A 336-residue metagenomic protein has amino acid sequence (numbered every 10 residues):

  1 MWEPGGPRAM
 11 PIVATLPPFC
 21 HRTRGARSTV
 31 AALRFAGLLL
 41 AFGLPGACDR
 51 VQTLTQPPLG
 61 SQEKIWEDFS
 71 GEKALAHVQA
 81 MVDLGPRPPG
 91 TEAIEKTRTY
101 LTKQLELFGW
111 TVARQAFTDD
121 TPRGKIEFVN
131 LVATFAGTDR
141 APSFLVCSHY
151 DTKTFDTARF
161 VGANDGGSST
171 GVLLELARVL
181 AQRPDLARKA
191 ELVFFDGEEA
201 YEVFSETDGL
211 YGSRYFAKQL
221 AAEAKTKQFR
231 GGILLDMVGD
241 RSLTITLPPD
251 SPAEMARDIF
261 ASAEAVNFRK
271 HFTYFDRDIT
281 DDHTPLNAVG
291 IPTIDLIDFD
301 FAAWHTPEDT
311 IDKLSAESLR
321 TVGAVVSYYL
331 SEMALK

Functional and structural regions predicted by a protein language model:
L44-A47: C-terminal motif of bacterial Sec signal peptides marking the signal peptidase cleavage site
D49-V51: Bacterial signal peptide processing site
L54-T97, F108, L235, A302-T310: N-terminal capping segment at the start of a domain
H77-T138: A non-catalytic alpha/beta surface segment that caps or lines the substrate-entry region of metallo-dependent hydrolase
R87-P89, T118-T121, G137-R140, Y150-T154 (+6 more regions): Solvent-exposed loop/turn segments at secondary-structure junctions within structured extracellular/periplasmic domains
R114, T118-D120, G231, V238-K336: Active-site-adjacent substrate-binding region of metalloamidase/peptidase-like peptide-processing proteins
T157-A261, K270, F275-D278: Acidic/histidine-rich catalytic neighborhood of metal-dependent amide-processing enzymes
